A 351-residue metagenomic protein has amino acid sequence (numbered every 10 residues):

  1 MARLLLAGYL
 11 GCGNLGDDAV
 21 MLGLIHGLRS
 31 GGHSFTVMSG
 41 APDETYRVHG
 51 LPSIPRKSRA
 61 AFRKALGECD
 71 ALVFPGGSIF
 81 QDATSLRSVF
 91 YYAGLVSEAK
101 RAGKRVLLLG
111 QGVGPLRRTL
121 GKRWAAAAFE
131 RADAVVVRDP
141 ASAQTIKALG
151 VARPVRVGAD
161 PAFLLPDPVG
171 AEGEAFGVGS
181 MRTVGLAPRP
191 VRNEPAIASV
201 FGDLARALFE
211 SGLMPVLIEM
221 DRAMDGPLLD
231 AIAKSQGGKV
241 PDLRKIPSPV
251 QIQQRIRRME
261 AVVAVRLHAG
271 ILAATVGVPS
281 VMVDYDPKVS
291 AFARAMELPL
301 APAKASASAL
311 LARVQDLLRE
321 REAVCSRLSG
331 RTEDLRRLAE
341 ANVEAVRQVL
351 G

Functional and structural regions predicted by a protein language model:
M1-G351: Active-site anion-handling motifs in enzyme catalytic cores
